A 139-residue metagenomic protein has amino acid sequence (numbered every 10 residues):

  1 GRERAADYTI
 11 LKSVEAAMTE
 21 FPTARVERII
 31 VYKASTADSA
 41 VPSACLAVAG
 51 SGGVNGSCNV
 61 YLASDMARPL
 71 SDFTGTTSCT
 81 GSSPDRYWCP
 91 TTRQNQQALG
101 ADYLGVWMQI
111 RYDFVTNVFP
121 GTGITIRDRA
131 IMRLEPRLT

Functional and structural regions predicted by a protein language model:
G1-T139: Short, conserved structural patches
